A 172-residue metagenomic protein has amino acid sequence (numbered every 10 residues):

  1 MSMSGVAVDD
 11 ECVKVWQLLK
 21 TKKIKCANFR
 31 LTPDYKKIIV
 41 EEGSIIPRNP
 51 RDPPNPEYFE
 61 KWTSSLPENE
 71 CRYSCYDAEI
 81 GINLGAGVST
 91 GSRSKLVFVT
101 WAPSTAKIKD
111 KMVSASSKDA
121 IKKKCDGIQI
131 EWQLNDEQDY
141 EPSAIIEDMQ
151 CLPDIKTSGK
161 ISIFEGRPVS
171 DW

Functional and structural regions predicted by a protein language model:
M1-W172: Long, low-complexity regulatory segments enriched in Ser/Thr/Pro/Gly and acidic residues
